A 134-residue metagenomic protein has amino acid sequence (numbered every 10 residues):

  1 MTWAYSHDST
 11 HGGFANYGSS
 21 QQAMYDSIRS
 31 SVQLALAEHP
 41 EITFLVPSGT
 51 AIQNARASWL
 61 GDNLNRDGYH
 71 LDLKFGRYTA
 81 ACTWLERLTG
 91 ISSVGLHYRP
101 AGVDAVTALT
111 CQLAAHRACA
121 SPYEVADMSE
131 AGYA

Functional and structural regions predicted by a protein language model:
M1-Y5: Short loop/turn segments at strand-loop or loop-helix junctions that form parts of catalytic or ligand-binding pockets
D8-A118: Catalytic His-Asp segment of secreted/periplasmic serine-dependent ester chemistry enzymes
A115-A134: Long, charge-rich low-complexity segments
